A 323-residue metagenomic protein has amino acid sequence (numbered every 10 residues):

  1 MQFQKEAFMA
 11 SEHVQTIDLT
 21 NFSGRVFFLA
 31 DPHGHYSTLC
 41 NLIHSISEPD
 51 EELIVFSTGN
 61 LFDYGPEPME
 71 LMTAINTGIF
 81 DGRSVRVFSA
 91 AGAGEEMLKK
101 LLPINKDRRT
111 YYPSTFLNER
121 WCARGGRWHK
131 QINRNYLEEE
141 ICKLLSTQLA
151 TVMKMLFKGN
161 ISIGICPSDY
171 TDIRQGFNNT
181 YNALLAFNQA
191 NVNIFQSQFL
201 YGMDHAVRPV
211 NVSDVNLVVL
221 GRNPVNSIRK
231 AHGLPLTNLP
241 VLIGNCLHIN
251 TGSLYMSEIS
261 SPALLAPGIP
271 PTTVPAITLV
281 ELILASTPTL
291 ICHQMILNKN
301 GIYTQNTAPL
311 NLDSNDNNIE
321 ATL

Functional and structural regions predicted by a protein language model:
M1-A74: N-terminal active-site segment of His-dependent metallophosphoesterases
V14-F22, H44-E48, T73-F80, M153-I161 (+2 more regions): A short acidic-Thr-Gly-centered motif at the start of a beta-strand
F28-A30, V55-G59, F88-A93, V218-N223 (+1 more regions): Active-site neighborhood of phospho(di)ester-bond hydrolases with catalytic His/Asp-centered motifs
H33-H35, D63, E96, Y170 (+2 more regions): Short, glycine/acidic-enriched loop or turn micro-motifs at the edges of active sites
L53, R83-V87, G244: A short helix->loop->beta-strand "cap" motif at the edges of active sites that frequently abuts
Y64-I163, D172, I194: Active-site neighborhood of divalent metal-dependent phosphoester bond hydrolases
A123-L264, P270: Acidic, His/Gly-enriched loop-helix segments that form or flank divalent-metal centers in metallo-dependent hydrolases
L242-L323: Binuclear metal-dependent phosphoesterase catalytic core
